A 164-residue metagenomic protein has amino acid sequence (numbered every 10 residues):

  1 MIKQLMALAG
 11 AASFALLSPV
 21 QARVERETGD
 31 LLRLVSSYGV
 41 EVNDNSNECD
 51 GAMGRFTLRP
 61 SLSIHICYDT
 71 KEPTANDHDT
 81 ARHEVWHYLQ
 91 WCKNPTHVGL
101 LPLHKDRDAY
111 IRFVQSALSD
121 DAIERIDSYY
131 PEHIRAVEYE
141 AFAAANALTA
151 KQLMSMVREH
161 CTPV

Functional and structural regions predicted by a protein language model:
M1-Q4: Positively charged n-region of N-terminal signal peptides that target proteins for export
M6-P19: Hydrophobic h-region of N-terminal signal peptides that target proteins for export in Gram-negative bacteria
Q21-G39, V85: Zn2+-dependent metallopeptidase catalytic core
G29, D79, Y139-A143: Solvent-exposed, polar/charged alpha-helical surfaces in well-ordered, non-transmembrane soluble domains, broadly
Y38-V42, L101-V164: Metalloprotease/metallohydrolase-associated module, dominated by Zn2+-dependent proteases
N47-A75, W91-C92: Active-site scaffold of zinc-dependent metalloenzymes
T74-L89: Short alpha-helix carrying the canonical HExxH Zn2+-binding catalytic motif
V85-P102: Catalytic Zn2+-binding segment of zinc metalloproteases
